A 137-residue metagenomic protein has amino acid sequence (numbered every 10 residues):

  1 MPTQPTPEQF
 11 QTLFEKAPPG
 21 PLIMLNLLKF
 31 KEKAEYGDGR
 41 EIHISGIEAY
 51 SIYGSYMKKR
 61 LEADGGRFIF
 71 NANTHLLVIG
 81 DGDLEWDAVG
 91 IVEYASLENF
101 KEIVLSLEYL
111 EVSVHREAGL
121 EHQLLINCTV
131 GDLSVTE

Functional and structural regions predicted by a protein language model:
M1-A88, A95, N99, T129-E137: Short S/T/G/P-rich N-terminal loop/turn motif that feeds into the first structured element of a domain
I91-E93, L97-E137: Short, Lys/Arg-rich amphipathic alpha-helical interaction segments that bind nucleic acids or acidic protein surfaces
